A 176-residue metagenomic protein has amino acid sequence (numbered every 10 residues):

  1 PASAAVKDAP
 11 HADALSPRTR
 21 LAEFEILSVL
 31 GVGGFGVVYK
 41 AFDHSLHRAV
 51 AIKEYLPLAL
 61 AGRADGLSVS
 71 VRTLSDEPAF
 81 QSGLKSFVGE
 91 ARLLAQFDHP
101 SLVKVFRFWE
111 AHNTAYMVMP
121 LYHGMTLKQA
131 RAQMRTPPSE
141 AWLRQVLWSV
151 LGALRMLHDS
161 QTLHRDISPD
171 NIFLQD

Functional and structural regions predicted by a protein language model:
L27-G33, V38: Protein kinase glycine-rich loop
F42-V50, L56-L60: Conserved N-lobe loop of protein kinases adjacent to the ATP-binding glycine-rich P-loop
A64-Q96: AlphaC helix of the eukaryotic protein kinase fold
F108: Activation-segment/catalytic-loop signature of the eukaryotic protein kinase fold
H112-T126: Conserved short submotifs of the Hanks-type protein kinase catalytic core that shape the nucleotide-binding pocket
L127-P138: AlphaC helix of the protein kinase catalytic domain
V146-L147: Activation segment signature within eukaryotic-like protein kinase domains
G152-T162: Protein kinase catalytic-loop region centered on the HRD/HxD motif
